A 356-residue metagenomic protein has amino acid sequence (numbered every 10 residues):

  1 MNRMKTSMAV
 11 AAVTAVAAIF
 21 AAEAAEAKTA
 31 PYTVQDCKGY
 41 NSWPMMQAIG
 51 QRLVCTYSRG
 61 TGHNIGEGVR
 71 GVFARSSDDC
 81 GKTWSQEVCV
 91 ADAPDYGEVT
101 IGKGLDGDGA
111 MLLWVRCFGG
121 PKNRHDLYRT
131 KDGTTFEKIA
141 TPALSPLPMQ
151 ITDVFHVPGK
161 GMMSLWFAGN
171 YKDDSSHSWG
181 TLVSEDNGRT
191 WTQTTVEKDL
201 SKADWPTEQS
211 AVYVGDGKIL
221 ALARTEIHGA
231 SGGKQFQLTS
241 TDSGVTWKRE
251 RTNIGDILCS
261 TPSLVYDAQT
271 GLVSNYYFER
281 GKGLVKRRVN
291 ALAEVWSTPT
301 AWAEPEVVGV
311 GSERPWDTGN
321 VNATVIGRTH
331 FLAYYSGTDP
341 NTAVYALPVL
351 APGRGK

Functional and structural regions predicted by a protein language model:
M1-A11: Bacterial N-terminal signal peptides that target proteins for export
V10-I19: Bacterial N-terminal signal peptides
A25-K356: Asp-box/BNR beta-propeller blade signature and adjacent active/binding-site loops in extracellular glycan-interacting
